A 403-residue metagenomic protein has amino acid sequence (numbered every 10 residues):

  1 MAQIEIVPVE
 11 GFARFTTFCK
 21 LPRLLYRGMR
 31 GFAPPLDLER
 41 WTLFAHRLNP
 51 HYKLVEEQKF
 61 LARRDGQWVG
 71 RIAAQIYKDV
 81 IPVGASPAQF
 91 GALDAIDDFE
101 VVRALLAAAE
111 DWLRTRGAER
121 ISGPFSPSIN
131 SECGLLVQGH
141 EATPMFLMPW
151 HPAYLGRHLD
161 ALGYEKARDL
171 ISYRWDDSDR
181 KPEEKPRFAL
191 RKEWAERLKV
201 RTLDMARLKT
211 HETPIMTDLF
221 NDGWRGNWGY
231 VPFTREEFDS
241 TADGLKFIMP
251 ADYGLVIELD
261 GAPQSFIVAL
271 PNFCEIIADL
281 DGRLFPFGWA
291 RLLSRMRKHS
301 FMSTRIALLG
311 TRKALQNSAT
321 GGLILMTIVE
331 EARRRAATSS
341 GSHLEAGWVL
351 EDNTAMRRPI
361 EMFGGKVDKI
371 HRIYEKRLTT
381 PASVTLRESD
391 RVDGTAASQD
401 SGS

Functional and structural regions predicted by a protein language model:
M1-G31: Generic start-of-chain signal for non-secretory N-termini
A2-I4, P149-G229: Acyltransferase donor/substrate-recognition loop-hinge adjacent to the catalytic core
F12-F15, P34-H46, H51-R64, W68-Y77 (+6 more regions): Catalytic cores of nucleotide-enabled group-transfer and carboxylate-activating enzymes in metabolic and assembly-line
F15, K78-I81, I129-S131, R180 (+7 more regions): Flexible loop/turn segments at secondary-structure boundaries
P22-R64, I72-P82, L203-G310: A conserved beta-strand-loop-helix scaffold within acyl/acetyltransferase catalytic domains
P82-G163, L280-M362: Acyl-donor binding region in acyl/amide transferases
P124, A142-W150, G156, E165-W175 (+1 more regions): Conserved catalytic-core motifs of GNAT/GCN5-like acyltransferases
Y173-A189, R372-D400: C-terminal "cap" of GNAT-fold acetyltransferases
